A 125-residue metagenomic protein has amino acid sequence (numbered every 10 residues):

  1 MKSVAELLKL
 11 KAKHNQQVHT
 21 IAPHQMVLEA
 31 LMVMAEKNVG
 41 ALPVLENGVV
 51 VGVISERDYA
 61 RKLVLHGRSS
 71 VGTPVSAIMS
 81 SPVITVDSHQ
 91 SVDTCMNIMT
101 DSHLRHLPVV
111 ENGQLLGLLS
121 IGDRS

Functional and structural regions predicted by a protein language model:
M1-S125: Tandem CBS (Cystathionine beta-synthase) repeat/Bateman regulatory domains
